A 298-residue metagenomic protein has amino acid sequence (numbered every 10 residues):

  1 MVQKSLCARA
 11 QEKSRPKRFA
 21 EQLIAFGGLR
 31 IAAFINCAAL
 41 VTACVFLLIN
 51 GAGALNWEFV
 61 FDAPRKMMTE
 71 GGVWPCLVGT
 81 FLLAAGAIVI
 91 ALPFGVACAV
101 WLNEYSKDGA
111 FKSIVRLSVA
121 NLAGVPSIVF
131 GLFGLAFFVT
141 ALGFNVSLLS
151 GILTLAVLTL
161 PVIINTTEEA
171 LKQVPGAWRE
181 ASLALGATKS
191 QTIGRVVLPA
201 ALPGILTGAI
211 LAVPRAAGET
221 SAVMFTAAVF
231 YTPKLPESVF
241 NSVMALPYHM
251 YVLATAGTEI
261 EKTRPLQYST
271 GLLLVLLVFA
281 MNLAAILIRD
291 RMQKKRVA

Functional and structural regions predicted by a protein language model:
M1-A33, I286-A298: Transmembrane alpha-helical segments of polytopic membrane transport and secretion proteins
L6, L102, E168-K172, L183 (+2 more regions): C-terminal transmembrane helix and the adjacent membrane-cytosol boundary/short C-terminal tail of inner/organellar
E12-I31, F46-A87, D108, V252-P265: Periplasmic/extracellular loop-to-transmembrane helix junction in inner-membrane transport proteins
P64-G71, V223-V275: Interhelical loop and adjacent transmembrane-helix boundary motif in polytopic membrane transport permeases
A87-V119, L132, T140, A285-K294: Transmembrane-helix boundary motif in ABC transporter permease subunits
I88, T166, K189-A227: Transmembrane alpha-helices
A120-V157: Generic hydrophobic transmembrane alpha-helix motif, especially the helices
P126, L185-G186, P199: Glycine/proline-centered hinge or cleavage motifs at structural transition points of membrane proteins
